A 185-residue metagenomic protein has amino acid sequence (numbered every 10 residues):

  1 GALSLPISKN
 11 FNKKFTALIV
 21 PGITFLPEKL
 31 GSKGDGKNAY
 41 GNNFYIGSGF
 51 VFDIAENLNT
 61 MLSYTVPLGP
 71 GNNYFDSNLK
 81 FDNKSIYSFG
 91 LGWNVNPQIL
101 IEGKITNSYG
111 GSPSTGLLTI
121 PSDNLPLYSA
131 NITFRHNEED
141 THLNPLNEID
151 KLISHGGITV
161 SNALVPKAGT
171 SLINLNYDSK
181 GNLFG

Functional and structural regions predicted by a protein language model:
G1-L3, N38-I46, N83-Y87, N124-Y128 (+2 more regions): Residues that define the transmembrane beta-barrel architecture of outer-membrane proteins
G1-P70: Detector for outer-membrane/organellar transmembrane beta-barrel domains, recognizing the amphipathic beta-strand
L3-K9, I23, S48-F52, F89-W93 (+3 more regions): Residues on the lipid-exposed face of transmembrane beta-strands in outer-membrane beta-barrel proteins
K13-I19, E56-L62, P97-E102, E138-L143 (+1 more regions): Repeated loop/turn-to-beta-strand initiation elements of outer-membrane beta-barrel proteins
I23-P27, Y64-P70, I105-G111, F134-E138 (+1 more regions): Transmembrane beta-strands of outer-membrane beta-barrel pores
G31-N38, Y74-K80, T115-P121, V160-N162 (+2 more regions): Outer-membrane beta-barrel domain signature
N73-I149, G157: Predominantly the C-terminal beta-signal and adjacent terminal strand-loop region of outer-membrane beta-barrel
T133-G185: Short glycine/proline- and aromatic-enriched beta-strand/turn motifs that initiate or cap beta-hairpins
